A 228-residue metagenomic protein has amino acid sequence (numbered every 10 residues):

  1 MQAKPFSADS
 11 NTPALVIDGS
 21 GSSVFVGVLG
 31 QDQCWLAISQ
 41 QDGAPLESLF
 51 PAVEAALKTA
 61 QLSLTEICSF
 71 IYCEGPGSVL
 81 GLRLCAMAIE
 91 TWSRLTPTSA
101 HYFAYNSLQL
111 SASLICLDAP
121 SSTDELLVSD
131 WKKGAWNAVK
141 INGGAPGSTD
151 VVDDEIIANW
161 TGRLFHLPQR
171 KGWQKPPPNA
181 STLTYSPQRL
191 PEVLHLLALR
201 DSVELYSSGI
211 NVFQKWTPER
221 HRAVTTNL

Functional and structural regions predicted by a protein language model:
M1-L29, A44-E47, F103-L228: Oxyanion-binding and handling regions
G19-S23, G30-Q33, S69-I71, A88-E90: Long, contiguous secondary-structure blocks with strong helical propensity
L36-S39: Short amphipathic
Q41-L57: N-terminal phosphate-binding loop and adjacent alpha-helix
V53, A88-W92, S111-I115: Buried hydrophobic packing segments
V53-S69: Phosphate/pyrophosphate-binding loops at sites that engage ATP/ADP/AMP, CoA/4′-phosphopantetheine, polyphosphate
T65-E74, G162-R170: Short glycine-rich phosphate-binding loop at a beta-alpha junction
S69-A100, S107: DPxDG-like acidic metal-binding loop motif
